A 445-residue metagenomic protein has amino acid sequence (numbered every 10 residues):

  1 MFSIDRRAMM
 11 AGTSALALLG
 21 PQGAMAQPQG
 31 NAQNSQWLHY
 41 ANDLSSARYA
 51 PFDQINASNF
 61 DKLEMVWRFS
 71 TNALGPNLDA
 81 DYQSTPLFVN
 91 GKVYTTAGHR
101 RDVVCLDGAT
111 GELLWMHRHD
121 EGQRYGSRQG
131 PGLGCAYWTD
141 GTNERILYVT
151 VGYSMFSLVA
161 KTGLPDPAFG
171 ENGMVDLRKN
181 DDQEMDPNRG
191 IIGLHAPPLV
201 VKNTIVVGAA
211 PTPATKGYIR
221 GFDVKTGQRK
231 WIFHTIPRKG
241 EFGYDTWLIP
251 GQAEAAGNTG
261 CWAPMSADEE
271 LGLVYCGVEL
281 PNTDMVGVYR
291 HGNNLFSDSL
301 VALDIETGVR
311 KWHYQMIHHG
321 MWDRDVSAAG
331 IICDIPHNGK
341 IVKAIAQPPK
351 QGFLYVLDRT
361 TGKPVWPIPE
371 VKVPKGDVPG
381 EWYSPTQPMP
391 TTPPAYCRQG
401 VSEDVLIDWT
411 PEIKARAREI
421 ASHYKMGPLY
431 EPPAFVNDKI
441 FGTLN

Functional and structural regions predicted by a protein language model:
F2-L16: N-terminal secretory signal peptides and thylakoid transit peptides that target proteins across membranes
A24-P28: Boundary at the C-terminal end of the N-terminal hydrophobic targeting segment
G30-N72: Mature N-terminal segment immediately following signal peptide/propeptide cleavage in secreted/periplasmic
W37, S45, T71-A73, F88-V89 (+3 more regions): Acidic, proline/glycine-rich low-complexity intrinsically disordered segments
W37-A41, D79-G98, D102, S127-S154 (+6 more regions): Repeat-blade elements of multi-bladed beta-propeller folds
N59-N72, V103-Y125, T142, M155-R189 (+5 more regions): Extracytoplasmic/lumenal domain signature
Q399-E412: N-terminal leader/propeptide and maturation segments of large enzyme subunits in energy/redox metabolism and hydrolases
